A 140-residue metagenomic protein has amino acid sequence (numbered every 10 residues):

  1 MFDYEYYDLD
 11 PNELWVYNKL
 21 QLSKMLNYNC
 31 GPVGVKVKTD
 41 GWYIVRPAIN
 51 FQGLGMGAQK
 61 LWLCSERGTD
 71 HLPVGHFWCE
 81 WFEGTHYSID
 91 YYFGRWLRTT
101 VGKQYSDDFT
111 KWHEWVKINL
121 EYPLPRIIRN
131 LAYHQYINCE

Functional and structural regions predicted by a protein language model:
F2-N130: Active-site nucleotide/adenylate-binding loops and adjacent lid/helix of ATP-dependent enzymes
Y133-E140: Conserved metal-phosphate-binding beta-hairpin within the catalytic cores of diverse ATP-dependent phosphoryl-transfer
